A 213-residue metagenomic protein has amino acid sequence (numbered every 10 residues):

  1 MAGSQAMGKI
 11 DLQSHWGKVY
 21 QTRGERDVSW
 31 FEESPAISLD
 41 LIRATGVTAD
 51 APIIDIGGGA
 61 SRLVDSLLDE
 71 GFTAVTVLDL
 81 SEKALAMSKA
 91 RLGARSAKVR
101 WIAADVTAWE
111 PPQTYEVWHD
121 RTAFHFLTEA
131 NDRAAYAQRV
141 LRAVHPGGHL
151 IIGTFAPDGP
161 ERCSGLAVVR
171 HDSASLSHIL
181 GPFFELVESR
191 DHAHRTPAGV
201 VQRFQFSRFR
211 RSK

Functional and structural regions predicted by a protein language model:
A2-Q113, L127-A143, H149-K213: Class I (Rossmann-like) S-adenosyl-L-methionine-dependent methyltransferase catalytic domain, capturing the SAM-binding
E116: Conserved acidic residues
H119: A conserved beta-strand element that flanks and buttresses the S-adenosyl-L-methionine
T122-F126: Short catalytic micro-motifs in class I SAM-dependent methyltransferases
